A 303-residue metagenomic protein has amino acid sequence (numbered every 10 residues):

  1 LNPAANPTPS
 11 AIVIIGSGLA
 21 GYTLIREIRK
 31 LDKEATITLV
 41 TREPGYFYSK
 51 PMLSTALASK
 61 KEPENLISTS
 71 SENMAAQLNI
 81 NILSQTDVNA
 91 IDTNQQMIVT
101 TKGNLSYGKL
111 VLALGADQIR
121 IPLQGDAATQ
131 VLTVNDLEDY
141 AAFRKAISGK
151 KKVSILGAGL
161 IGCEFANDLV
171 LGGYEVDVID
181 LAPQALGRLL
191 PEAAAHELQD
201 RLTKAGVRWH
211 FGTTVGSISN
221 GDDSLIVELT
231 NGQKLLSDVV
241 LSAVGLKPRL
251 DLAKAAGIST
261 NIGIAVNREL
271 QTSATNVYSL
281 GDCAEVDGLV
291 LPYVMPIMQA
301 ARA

Functional and structural regions predicted by a protein language model:
L1, L114-G172: Glycine-rich dinucleotide-binding loop and its adjacent helix/turn
N2-I80, D168-L190: Beta1-alpha1 glycine-rich phosphate/pyrophosphate-binding loop at the start of Rossmann-like nucleotide-binding domains
P9-A11, Q85, G149-K152, G212: Phosphate-coordination loops involved in phosphoryl transfer and adenosine-cofactor binding
G18-Y22, P44, A116-Q118, E138 (+3 more regions): Residue-level detector of alpha-helix initiation sites
G45, I67, K152, I161-S217 (+1 more regions): Rossmann-like dinucleotide-binding cores of NAD(P)H-dependent redox enzymes
Q77-D92, T203-V215: A conserved beta-strand/loop element that lines the FAD pocket in flavoprotein oxidoreductases
I91-L105, S219-K234: Conserved beta-strand-loop-beta-strand element in the redox core of flavoprotein oxidoreductases
A127-S148, D222-E228, K234-A303: FAD-site-proximal beta/loop scaffold in flavoenzymes
